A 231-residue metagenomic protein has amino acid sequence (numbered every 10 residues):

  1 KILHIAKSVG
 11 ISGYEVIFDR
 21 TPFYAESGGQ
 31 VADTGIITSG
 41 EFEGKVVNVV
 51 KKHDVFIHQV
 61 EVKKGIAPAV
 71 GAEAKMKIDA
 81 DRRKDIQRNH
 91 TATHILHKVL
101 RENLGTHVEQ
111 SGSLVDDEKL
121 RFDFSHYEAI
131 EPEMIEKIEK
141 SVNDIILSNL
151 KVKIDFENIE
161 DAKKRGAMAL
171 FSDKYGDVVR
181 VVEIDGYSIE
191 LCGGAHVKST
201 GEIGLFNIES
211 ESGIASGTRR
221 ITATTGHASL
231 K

Functional and structural regions predicted by a protein language model:
K1-K231: A glycine- and charged-residue-rich anion-binding loop/surface
